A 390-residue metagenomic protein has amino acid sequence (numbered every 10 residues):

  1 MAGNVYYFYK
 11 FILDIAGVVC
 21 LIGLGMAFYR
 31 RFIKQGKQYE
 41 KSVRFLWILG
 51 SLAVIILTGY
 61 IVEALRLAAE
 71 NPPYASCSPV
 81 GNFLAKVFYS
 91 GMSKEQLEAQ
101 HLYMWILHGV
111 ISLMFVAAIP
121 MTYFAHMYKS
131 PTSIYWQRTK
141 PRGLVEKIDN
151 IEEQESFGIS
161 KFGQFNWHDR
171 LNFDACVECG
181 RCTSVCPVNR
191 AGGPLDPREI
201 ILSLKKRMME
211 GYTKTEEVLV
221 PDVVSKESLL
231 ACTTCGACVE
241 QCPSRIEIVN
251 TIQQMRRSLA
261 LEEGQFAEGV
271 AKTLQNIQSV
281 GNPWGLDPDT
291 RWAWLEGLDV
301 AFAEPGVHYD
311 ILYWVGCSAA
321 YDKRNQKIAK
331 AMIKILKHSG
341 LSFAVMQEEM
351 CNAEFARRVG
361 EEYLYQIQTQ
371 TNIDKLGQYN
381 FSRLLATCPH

Functional and structural regions predicted by a protein language model:
M1-I159, F165: Membrane-embedded alpha-helical bundles of multi-pass integral membrane proteins
M1-M26, I33, Q164-F173, L195-I201 (+1 more regions): Iron-sulfur-cluster electron-transfer modules
L21, K34, Y60-E70, I119 (+6 more regions): Intrinsically disordered or highly flexible coil/loop and linker segments, enriched in small and charged/polar residues
G36, A64, N71-Y74, L113 (+8 more regions): Flexible loop/turn segments at secondary-structure boundaries
T58-C77, M121, C186, I201-L204 (+1 more regions): A broadly tuned "polar low-complexity/structure-edge" signature
S76, V116-A231: Ferredoxin-type iron-sulfur electron-transfer modules and their immediate structural context
V110-I111, C179-T183, C232-G236, I252: Short acidic (Asp/Glu) and glycine-rich catalytic loops that position anionic groups and cofactors
